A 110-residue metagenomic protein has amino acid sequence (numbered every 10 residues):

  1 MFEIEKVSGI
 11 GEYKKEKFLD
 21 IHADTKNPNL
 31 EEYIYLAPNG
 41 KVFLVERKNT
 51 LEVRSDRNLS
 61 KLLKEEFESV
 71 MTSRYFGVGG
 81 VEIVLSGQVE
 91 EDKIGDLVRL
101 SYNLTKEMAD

Functional and structural regions predicted by a protein language model:
M1-D110: Charge-dense, helix-prone N-terminal extensions
